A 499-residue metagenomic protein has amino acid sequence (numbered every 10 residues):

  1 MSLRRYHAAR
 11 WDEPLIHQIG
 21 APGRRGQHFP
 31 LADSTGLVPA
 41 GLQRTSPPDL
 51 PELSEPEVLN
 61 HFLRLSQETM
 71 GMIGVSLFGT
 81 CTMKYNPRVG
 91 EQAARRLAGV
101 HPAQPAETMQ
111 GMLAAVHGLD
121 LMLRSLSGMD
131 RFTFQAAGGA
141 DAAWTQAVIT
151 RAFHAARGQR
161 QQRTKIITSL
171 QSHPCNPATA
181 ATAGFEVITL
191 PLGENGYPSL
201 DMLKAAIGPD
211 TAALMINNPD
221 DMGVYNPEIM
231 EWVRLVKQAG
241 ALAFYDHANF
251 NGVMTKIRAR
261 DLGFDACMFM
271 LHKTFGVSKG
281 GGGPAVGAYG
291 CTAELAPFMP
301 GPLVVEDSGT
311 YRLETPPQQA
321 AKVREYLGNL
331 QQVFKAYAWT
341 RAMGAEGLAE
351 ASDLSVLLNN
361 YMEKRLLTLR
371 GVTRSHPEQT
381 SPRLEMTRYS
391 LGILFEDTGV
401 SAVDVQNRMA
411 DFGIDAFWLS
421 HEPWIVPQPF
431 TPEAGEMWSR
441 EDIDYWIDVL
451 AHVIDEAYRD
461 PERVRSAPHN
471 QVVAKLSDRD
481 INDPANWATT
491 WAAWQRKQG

Functional and structural regions predicted by a protein language model:
M1-D130, I149, A155-Q159, I257 (+3 more regions): Non-catalytic terminal extensions of PLP-dependent enzymes
T69, M129, P174, A213 (+7 more regions): Generic hydrophobic-segment detector
S76-M83, A140-A142, G280-A285, E325-V333: FAD-binding core of FAD-dependent oxidoreductases, characterized by glycine-rich FAD pyrophosphate-binding loops
G111, D141-Y311, Q318, G399-V400 (+1 more regions): Conserved PLP-enzyme active-site core in the AAT-like
F132, I188, F244, C267 (+2 more regions): A local structural micro-motif
T133-G138: Long, charged, glycine-rich C-terminal linkers/tails
I167, E194, L327, A349 (+1 more regions): A short glycine-/small-residue-rich loop at the edge of a beta-strand within enzyme catalytic domains
L170, P177, V277, Y326 (+2 more regions): Generic marker of residues within folded, mature protein domains
